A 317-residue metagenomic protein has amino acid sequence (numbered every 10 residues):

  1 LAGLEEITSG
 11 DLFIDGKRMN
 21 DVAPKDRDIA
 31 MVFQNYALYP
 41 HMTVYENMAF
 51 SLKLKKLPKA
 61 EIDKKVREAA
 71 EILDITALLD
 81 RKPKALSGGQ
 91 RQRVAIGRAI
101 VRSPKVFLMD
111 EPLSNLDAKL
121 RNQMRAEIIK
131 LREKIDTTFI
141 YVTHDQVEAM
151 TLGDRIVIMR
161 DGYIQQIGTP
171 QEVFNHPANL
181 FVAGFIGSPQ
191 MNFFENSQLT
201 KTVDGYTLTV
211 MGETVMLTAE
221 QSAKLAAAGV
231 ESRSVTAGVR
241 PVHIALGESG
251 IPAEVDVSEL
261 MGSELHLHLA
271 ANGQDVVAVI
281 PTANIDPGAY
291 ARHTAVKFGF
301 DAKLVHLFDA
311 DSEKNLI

Functional and structural regions predicted by a protein language model:
A2: Helix-to-loop junction immediately C-terminal to a conserved catalytic motif
E5-E6, F13, K53: A position-specific signal in ABC ATPase nucleotide-binding domains
T8-D11, E61, D161, V305: Conserved coupling/switch loops of ABC nucleotide-binding domains, chiefly the family-specific signature
G10-R18: Conserved ABC transporter NBD signature motif
N20, S197-L199, D256: Conserved positions in beta-strands of structured domains
V22-F185: ABC ATPase nucleotide-binding domains
H176-L199, G205: C-terminal boundary and immediately downstream tail of ABC-type ATPase nucleotide-binding domains
M191, K201-I317: Non-catalytic connector elements of ABC transporters
